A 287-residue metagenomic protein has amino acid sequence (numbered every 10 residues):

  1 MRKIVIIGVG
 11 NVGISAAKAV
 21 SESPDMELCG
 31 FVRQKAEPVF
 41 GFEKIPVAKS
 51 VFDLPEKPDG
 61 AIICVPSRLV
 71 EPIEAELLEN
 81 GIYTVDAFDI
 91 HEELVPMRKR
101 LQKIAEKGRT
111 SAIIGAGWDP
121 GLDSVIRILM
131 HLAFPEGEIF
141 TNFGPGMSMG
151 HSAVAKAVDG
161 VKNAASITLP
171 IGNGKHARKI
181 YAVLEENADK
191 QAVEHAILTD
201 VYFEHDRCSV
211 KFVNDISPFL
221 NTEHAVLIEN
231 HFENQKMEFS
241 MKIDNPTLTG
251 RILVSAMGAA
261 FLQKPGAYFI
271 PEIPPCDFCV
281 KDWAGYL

Functional and structural regions predicted by a protein language model:
K3-A16: Glycine-rich adenosine-cofactor-binding loop
G10-G13, H91-L94, G115-S124, P145-S148: Gly/Ser/Thr-rich loops at beta-strand to alpha-helix junctions that form or flank small-molecule/cofactor-binding
S15, S23-V51, G146-A259, E272: C-terminal substrate-binding/catalytic lobe of Rossmann-fold NAD(P)-dependent oxidoreductases
V51-G60, S67-D89: Rossmann-fold NAD(P) dinucleotide-binding segment
D86, A112-A116, S166: General beta-strand structural signal in soluble alpha/beta enzymes
F88-A112: Rossmann-fold NAD(P)-binding glycine/threonine-rich loop
L122-F143, H151-A153: Rossmann-like NAD(P)H-binding beta-loop-alpha module
A260-L287: C-terminal helix-rich "cap/oligomerization" subdomain common to oxidoreductases
